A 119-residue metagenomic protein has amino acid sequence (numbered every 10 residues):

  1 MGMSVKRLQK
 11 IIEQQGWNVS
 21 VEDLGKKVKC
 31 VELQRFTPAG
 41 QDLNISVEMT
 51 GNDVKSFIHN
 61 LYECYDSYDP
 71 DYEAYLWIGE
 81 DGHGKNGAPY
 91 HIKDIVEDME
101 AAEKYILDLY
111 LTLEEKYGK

Functional and structural regions predicted by a protein language model:
M1-D42, E115-K119: Negatively charged, low-complexity tracts enriched in Asp/Glu with abundant Ser/Thr
S4-L8, E73-K119: Ampiphathic alpha-helical segments that act as solvent-exposed interaction surfaces
L8, I12, G16-V19, V31-L33 (+5 more regions): Hydrophobic beta-strand residues in large extracellular and virion-surface proteins
L24, F57-L61, L111, G118: Generic alpha-helix signal with a bias toward terminal, lower-confidence helices and secondary-structure junctions
A39-E97: Intrinsically disordered, low-complexity regulatory segments enriched in Ser/Thr/Pro and charged residues
